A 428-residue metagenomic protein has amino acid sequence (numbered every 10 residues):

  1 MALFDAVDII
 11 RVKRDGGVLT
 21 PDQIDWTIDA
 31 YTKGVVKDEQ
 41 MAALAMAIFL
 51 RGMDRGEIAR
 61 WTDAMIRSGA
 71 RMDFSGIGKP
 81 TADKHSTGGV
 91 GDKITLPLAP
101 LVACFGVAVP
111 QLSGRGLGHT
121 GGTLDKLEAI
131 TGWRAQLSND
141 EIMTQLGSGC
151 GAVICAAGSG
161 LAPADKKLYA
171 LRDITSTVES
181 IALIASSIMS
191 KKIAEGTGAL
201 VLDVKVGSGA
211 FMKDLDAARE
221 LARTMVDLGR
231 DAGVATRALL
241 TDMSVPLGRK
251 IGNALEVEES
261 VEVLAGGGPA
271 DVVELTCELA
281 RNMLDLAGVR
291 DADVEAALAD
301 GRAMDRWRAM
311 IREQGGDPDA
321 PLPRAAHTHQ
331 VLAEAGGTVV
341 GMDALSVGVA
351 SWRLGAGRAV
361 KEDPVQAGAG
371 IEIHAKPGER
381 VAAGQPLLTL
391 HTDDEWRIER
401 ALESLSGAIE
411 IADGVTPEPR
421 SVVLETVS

Functional and structural regions predicted by a protein language model:
M1-G91, R306-E313, V423, V427-S428: Acidic, glycine/proline-rich low-complexity segments that act as flexible tails and inter-domain linkers
D8, K13, V18-P21, T177-S180 (+3 more regions): Well-ordered secondary-structure scaffolds
A45-F49, K126, D165-I174, D203-M212 (+1 more regions): Active-site-proximal beta-alpha loop/turn segments in soluble metabolic enzymes
L50-R51, P97-P110, K191-G196, D231-A232 (+1 more regions): Alpha-helix C-terminal capping segments
P80-H119: Glycine/serine-rich anion-binding loops at beta->alpha junctions that coordinate negatively charged ligand groups
L112, L146-G147, C155-A157, I188 (+2 more regions): Short beta-strand segments
K126-A152, R223-G229, G233: A glycine-rich helix N-cap at a beta->alpha junction
G147-T197: Phosphate/diphosphate-binding glycine-rich loops and adjacent basic-rich segments that engage nucleotide
